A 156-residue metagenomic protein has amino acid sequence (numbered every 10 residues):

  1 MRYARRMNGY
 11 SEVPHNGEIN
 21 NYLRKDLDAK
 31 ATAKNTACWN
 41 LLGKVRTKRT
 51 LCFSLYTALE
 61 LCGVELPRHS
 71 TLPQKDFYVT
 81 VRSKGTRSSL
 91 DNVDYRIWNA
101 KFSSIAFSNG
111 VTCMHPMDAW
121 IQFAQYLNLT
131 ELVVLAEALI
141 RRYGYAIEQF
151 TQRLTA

Functional and structural regions predicted by a protein language model:
M1-T155: Short gly/ser-rich loop at a beta-strand->alpha-helix junction or flexible surface loop bordering the NTP-binding
